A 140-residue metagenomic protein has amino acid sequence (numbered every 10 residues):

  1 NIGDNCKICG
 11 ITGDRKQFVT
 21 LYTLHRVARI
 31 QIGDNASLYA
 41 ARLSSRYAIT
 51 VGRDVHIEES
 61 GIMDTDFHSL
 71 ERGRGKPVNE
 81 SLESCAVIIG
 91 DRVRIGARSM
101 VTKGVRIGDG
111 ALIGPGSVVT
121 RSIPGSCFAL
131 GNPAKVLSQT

Functional and structural regions predicted by a protein language model:
N1-V101, V105, N132, T140: Flexible, glycine/small-residue-enriched loop-and-beta-strand segment within the central core of proteins
I49, G125-C127, K135: Glycine-centered loop/turn positions within well-structured domains that cap or flank conserved ligand/cofactor-binding
R53, D109, G125: Short coil/turn segments at beta-strand junctions that form active-site/ligand-binding loops
R94, M100, G108-V118: A generic "structured core" feature
V105, S117, I123: Short beta-to-alpha loop/turn elements within the nucleotide-binding domains of ABC transporters
L112, F128-L130: Short-chain dehydrogenase/reductase
S117, P133-K135: A short, acidic, flexible beta-alpha connecting loop/helix-capping segment that sits on the rim of active
R121, S138: Short helix N-cap motif at coil->helix boundaries in the Bergerat
